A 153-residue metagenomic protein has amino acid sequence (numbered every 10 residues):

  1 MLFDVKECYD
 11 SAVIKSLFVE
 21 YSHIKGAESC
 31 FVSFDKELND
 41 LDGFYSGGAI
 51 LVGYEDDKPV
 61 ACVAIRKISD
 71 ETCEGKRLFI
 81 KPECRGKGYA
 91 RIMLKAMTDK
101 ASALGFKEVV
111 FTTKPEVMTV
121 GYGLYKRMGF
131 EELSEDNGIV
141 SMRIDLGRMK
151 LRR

Functional and structural regions predicted by a protein language model:
F3-K76, K81, L94-K95, K100 (+2 more regions): Acetyl-CoA-dependent GNAT
A12, K87, M118-T119: Loop/helix-junction capping segments adjacent to catalytic residues or to phosphate/diphosphate-binding pockets
I24-E28, C84, E108-V109, E116: Short, contiguous strand/loop micro-motifs
I80, G86-D99, G123, R127: Conserved acetyl-CoA-binding loop-helix of GNAT-fold acetyltransferases
K87, L104-K107: Short coil/turn segments at alpha/beta junctions that flank glycine-rich nucleotide-binding fingerprints
K107-R153: C-terminal "cap" of GNAT-fold acetyltransferases
